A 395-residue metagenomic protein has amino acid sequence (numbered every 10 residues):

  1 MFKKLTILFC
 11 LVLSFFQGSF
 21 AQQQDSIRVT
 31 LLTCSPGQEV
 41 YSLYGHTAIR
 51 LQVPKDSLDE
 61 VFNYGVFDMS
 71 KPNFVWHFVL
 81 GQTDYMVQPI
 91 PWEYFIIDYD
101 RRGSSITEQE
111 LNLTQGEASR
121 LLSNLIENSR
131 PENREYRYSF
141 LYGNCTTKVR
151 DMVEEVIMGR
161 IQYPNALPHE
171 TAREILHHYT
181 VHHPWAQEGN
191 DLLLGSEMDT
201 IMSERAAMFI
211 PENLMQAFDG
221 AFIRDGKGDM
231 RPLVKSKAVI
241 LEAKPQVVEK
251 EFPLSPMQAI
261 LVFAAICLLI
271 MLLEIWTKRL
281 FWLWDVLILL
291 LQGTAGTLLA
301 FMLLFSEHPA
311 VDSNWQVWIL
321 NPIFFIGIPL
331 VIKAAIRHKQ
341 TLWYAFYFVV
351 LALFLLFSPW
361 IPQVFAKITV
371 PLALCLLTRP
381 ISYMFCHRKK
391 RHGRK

Functional and structural regions predicted by a protein language model:
M1-Q23, R388-K395: Bacterial Sec-dependent N-terminal signal peptides
F9, Q22-Q24, L31, N133-E135: Internal catalytic domains of large membrane-associated glycosyltransferases
D25-G103: Glycine-rich catalytic cores of cysteine/serine-nucleophile enzymes that process amide/ester linkages in cell-envelope
I96-E170, P371-C375: Active-site nucleophile-His-acid catalytic modules used for acyl/amide transfer and hydrolysis across diverse enzymes
L141-E212, Q216, G220: Soluble non-transmembrane domains of integral membrane proteins
D191-I288, G293-T294, A300, L304-E307: Non-cytosolic juxtamembrane linkers/loops that tether extracellular or periplasmic domains to nearby transmembrane
L269-R279, L283, L290-K395: Generic detector of multi-pass transmembrane helix bundles and their immediately adjacent loops in polytopic membrane
